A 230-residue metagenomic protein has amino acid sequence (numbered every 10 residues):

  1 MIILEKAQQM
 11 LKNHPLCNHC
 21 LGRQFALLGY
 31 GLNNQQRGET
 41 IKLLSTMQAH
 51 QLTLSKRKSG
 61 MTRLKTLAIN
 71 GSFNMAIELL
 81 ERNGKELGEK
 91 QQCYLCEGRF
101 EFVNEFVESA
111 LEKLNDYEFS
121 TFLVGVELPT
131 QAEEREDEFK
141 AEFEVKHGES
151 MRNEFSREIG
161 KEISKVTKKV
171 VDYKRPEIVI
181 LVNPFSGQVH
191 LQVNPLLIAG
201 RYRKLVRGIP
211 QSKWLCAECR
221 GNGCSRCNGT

Functional and structural regions predicted by a protein language model:
M1-T230: Catalytic/RNA-binding core of pseudouridine synthases
